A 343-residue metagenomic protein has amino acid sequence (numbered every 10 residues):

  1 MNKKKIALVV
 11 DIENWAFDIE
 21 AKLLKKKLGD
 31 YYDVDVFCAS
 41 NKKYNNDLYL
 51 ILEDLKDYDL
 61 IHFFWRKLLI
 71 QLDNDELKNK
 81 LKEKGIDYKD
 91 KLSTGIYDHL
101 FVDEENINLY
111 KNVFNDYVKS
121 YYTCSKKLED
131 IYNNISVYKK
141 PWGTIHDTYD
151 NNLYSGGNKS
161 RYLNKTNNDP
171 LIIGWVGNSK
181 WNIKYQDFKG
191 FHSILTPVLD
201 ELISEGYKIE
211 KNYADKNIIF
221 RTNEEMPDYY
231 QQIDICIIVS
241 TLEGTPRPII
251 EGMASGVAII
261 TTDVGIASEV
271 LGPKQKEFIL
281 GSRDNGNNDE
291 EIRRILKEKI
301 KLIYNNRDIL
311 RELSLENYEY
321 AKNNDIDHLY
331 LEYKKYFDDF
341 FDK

Functional and structural regions predicted by a protein language model:
M1-L68: N-terminal pre-catalytic "stem/leader" segment of glycosyltransferase-like enzymes
S40-K42, K127, T144-S155, K180: Short beta-strand->alpha-helix junction loop in the catalytic core of nucleotide-activated group-transfer enzymes
V102-E105, N134, T148-D169: Acidic anion/phosphate-binding donor-loop and adjacent secondary structure in glycosyltransferase catalytic cores
E104-Y110, Y117-W142: A short, active-site helix/loop in glycosyltransferases that binds the activated sugar's phosphate group
L163-I218: Conserved catalytic-core segment of nucleotide-activated headgroup transferases in glycan assembly
T241: Aromatic "clamp/platform" in nucleotide-sugar-dependent glycosyltransferases that forms part of the donor/acceptor
A258-T261, S268-L271: Short hydrophobic beta-strand element within catalytic cores of glycosyltransferases and related nucleotide-activated
I295, N305-D338: A charged, aromatic-enriched C-terminal amphipathic alpha-helix characteristic of glycosyltransferases across folds
